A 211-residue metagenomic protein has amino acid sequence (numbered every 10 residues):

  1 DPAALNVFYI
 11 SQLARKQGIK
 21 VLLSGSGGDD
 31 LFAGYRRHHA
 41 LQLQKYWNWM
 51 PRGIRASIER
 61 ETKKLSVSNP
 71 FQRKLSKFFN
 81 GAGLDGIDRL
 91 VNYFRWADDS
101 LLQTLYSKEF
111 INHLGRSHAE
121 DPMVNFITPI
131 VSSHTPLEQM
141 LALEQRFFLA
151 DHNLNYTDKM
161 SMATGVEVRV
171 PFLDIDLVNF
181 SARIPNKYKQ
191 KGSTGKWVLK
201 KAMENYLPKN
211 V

Functional and structural regions predicted by a protein language model:
D1-G165: Glycine-rich active-site loop/lid subdomains used to bind and stabilize high-energy intermediates
I10, L177, V198-L199: Generic structural signal for hydrophobic residues
P136, G165-V168, N186-K191: Active-site rim elements
D174: Short, conserved phosphate/pyrophosphate- and ester-handling motifs at nucleotide-, phospho-/glycolipid
V178-A182: Short, solvent-exposed hinge/capping segments at secondary-structure junctions
K191-W197: Short, charged, surface-exposed loops that flank catalytic or proteolytic processing sites
P208-V211: Short, intrinsically disordered, charge-balanced linker/junction segments flanking boundaries in proteins
